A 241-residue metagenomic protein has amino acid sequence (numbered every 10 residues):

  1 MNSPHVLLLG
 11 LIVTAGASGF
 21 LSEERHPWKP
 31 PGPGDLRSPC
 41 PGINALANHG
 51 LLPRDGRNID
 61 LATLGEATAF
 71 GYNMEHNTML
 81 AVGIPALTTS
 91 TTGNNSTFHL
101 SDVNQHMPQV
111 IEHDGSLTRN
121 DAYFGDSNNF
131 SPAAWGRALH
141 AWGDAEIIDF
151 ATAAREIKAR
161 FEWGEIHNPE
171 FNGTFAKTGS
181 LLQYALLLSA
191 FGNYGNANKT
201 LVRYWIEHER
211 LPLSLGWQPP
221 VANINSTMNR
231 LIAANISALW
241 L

Functional and structural regions predicted by a protein language model:
M1-G19: Fungal secretory targeting signals
G16-G42, A47, L52-L241: Polar/charged low-complexity regulatory segments
